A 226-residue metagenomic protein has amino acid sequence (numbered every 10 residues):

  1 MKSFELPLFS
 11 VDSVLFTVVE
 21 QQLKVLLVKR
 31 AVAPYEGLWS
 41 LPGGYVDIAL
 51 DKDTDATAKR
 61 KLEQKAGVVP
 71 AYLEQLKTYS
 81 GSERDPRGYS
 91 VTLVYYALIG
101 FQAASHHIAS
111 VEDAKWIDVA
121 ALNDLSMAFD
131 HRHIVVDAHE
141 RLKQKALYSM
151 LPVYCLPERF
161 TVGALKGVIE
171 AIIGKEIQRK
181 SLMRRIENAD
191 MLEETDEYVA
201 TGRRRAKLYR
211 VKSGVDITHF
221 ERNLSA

Functional and structural regions predicted by a protein language model:
K2, P7-V11, A56-K59, E63-H106 (+3 more regions): Active-site segment of metal-dependent pyrophosphate-handling enzymes, primarily the Nudix hydrolase catalytic core
K2-S40: N-terminal strand-loop-strand
L27, A31, E36-V69, Q75: Glycine/small-residue-rich interface belts in oligomeric ring/scaffold proteins and their assembly partners
Y35-G37, L147, Y154: A conserved beta-turn-beta hairpin within the catalytic core of GNAT-like acetyltransferases that forms part
Y96-A97, H106-L142, C155-G163, S181-D190 (+1 more regions): NUDIX/MutT-family hydrolases
G167-E176: Short helix-coil junctions and helix-kink-helix linkers
I177-K207: RNA substrate-recognition surfaces in RNA-acting enzymes
D196-A226: Long, intrinsically disordered, low-complexity Ser/Thr/Pro-rich regulatory/activation regions of nuclear proteins
